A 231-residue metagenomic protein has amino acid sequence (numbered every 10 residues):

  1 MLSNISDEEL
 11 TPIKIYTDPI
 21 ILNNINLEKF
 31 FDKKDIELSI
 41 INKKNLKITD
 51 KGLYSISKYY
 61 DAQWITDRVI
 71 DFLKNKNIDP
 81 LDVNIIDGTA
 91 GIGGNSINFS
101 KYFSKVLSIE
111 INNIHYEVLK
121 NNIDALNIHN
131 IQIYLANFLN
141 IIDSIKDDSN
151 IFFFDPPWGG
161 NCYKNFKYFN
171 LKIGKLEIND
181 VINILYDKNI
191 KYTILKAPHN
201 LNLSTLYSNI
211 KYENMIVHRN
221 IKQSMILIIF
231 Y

Functional and structural regions predicted by a protein language model:
M1-N84: S-adenosyl-L-methionine
N4, N127-N130, N150: Generic short N-terminal amphipathic or hydrophobic helices
N4-N42, L185-Y186, I190-Y231: C-terminal catalytic and target-recognition region of SAM-dependent MTase-like enzymes, primarily methyltransferases
I13, L81-V83, S104, D147-N150 (+1 more regions): Short coil/turn segments at beta-strand junctions that form active-site/ligand-binding loops
I36, S96, I141-D143, I182-I184: Short, flexible, glycine/charge-rich loop motifs used to bind or transfer phosphoryl groups or to couple energy/partner
Y54, L139-I142, N220-Q223: A short acidic, often aromatic-flanked loop/helix-cap motif at beta-alpha or helix-coil junctions that lines enzyme
I56-N140: SAM cofactor-binding core of SAM-dependent methyltransferases, primarily the Rossmann-like beta-alpha-beta module
I145-N214, H218: S-adenosylmethionine
